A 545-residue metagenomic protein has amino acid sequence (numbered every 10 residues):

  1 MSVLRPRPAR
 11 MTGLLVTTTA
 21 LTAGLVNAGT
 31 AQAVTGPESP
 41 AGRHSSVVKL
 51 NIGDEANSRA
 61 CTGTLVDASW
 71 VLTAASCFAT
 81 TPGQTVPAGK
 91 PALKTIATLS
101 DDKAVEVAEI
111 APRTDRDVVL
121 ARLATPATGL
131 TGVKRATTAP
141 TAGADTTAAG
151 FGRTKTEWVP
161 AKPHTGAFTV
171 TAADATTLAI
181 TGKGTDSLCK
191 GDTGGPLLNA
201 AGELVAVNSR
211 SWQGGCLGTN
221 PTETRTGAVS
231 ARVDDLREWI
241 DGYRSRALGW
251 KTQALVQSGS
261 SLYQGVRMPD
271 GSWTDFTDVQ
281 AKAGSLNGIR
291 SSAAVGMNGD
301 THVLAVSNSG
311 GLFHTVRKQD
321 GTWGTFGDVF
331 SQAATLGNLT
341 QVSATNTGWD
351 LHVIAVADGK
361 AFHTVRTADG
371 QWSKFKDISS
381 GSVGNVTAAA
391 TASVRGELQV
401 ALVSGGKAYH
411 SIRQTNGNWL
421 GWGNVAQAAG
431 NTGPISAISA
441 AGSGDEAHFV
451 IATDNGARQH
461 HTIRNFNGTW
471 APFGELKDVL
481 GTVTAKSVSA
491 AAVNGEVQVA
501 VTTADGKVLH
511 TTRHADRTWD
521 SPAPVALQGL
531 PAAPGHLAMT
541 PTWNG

Functional and structural regions predicted by a protein language model:
M1-A33: Secretory targeting and sorting signals
S2, L65-A79, T193-G249: C-terminal subregion of chymotrypsin/trypsin-like serine protease catalytic domains
A23-S45, G83-Q84, R246-A247: C-terminal region of N-terminal signal peptides and the immediate post-cleavage residues of exported proteins
V34-R43, G53-A56, T85-T128, V159: Conserved catalytic-core segment of clan PA serine endopeptidases
G42-G89, E109: Catalytic histidine site
L50-G53, V66-A68, A74-C77, D101 (+6 more regions): Active-site-proximal beta-strand/loop segments in catalytic clefts of secreted hydrolases
T114-S187, G191, Q213, T224-G227 (+1 more regions): Chymotrypsin/trypsin-fold serine protease catalytic domain
A247-G545: A structural motif
